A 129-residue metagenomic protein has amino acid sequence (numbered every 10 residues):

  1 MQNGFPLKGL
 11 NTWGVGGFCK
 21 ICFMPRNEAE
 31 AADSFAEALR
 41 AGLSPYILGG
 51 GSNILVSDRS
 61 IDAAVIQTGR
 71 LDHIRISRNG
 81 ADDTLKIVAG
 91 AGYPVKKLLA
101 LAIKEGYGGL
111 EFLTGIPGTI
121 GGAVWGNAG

Functional and structural regions predicted by a protein language model:
M1-I120: Anion-binding (especially nucleotide phosphate/pyrophosphate-binding) glycine-rich loop and adjoining beta-alpha core
A123-G129: ATP-dependent small-molecule kinase catalytic core of the GHMP/sugar-kinase superfamily and closely related
